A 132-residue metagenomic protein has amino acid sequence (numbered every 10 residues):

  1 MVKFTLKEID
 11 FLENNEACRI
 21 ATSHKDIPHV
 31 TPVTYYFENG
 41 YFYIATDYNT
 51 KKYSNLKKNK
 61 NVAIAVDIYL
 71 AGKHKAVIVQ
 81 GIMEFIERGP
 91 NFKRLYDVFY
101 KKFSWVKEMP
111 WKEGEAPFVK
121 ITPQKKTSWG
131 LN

Functional and structural regions predicted by a protein language model:
M1-C18: Extreme N-terminal tail/first-helix region
V2-K3, K75-N132: Charged, gly/pro-rich active-site loop segments
E8, K52-N55, N91-L95: Amphipathic alpha-helical interface surfaces
I9-D10, T34, S54, E108-W111: Short secondary-structure boundary/capping segments
L12, N55-L56, F99, I121: A generic structural signal for nonpolar/aromatic side chains embedded in well-ordered alpha-helices
N14-N15, K58-N59, Q124: Structured helix-beta-strand junction loops
N15-Y48, L56, I64-V66, I78: Short beta-strand segments
T50-K52, A71: Short, surface-exposed beta-strand-loop junctions and turns on beta-sheet-rich folds
